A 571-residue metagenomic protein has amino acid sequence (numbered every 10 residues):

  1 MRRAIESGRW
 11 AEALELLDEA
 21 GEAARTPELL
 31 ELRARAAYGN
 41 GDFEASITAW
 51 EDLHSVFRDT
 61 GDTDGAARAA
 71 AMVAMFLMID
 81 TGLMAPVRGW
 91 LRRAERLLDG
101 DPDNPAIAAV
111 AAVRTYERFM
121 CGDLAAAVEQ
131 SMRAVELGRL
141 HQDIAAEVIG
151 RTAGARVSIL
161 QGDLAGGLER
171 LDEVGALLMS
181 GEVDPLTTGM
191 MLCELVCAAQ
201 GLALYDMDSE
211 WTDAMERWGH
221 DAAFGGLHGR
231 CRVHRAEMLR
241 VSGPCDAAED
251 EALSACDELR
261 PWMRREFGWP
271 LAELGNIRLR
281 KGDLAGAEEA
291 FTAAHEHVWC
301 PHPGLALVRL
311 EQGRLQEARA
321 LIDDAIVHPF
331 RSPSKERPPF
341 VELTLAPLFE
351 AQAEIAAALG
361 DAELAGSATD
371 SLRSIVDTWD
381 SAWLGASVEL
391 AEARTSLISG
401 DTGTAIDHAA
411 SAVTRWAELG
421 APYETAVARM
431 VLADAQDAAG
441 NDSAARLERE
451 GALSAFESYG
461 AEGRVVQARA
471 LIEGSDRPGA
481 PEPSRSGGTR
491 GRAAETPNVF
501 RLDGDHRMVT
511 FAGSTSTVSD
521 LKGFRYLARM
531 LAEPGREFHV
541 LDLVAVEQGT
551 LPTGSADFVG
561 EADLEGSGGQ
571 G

Functional and structural regions predicted by a protein language model:
M1-L14, A23, R35-A37, D42-A45 (+12 more regions): Helix-coil-helix junctions within alpha-helical repeat/solenoid scaffolds
M1-R3, P27-N40, E51-S55, G65-D80 (+3 more regions): Non-membrane alpha-helical segments in proteins
G21-P27: N-terminal glycine-rich anion-binding loops that anchor highly charged ligand groups
T63-D64, N104-P105, I144-A145, P185 (+2 more regions): Alpha-helix N-cap/helix-start positions at coil->helix boundaries
L98, P102-D103, A112: Asp-box/WD-like beta-propeller blade repeats and closely related beta-sheet repeat scaffolds
A134, G138, A145, R156-V157: Hydrophobic, small-residue-rich alpha-helical packing segments that form membrane-like cores
P347, R477-G571: Intrinsically disordered, low-complexity protein-interaction/activation regions
